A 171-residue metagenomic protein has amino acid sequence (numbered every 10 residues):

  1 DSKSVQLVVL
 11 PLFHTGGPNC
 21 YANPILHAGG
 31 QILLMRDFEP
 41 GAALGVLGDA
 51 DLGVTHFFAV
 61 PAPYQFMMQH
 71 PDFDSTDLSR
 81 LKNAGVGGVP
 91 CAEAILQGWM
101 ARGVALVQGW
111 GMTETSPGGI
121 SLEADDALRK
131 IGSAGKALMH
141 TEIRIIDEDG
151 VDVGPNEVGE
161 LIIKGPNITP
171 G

Functional and structural regions predicted by a protein language model:
D1-V5, F13-T55, F66, H70: Conserved AMP-binding/adenylation subdomain of ANL enzymes
H27, V54-A59, M68-R129, E142: Gly/Ser/Thr-rich phosphate-binding loop
G29, L47, F57-V60, G150 (+1 more regions): Residue-level signal for inorganic ion chemistry
V60-A62, P166-N167: Beta->alpha turn/N-cap motifs
G132-L138, D152: Short Gly/Pro-enriched turn/cap motifs at secondary-structure boundaries
E142-K164: Conserved beta-loop-beta connector loops within the AMP-binding
P170-G171: Cytochrome P450 core scaffold surrounding the K-helix E-X-X-R motif and the conserved "meander" helix-loop region
